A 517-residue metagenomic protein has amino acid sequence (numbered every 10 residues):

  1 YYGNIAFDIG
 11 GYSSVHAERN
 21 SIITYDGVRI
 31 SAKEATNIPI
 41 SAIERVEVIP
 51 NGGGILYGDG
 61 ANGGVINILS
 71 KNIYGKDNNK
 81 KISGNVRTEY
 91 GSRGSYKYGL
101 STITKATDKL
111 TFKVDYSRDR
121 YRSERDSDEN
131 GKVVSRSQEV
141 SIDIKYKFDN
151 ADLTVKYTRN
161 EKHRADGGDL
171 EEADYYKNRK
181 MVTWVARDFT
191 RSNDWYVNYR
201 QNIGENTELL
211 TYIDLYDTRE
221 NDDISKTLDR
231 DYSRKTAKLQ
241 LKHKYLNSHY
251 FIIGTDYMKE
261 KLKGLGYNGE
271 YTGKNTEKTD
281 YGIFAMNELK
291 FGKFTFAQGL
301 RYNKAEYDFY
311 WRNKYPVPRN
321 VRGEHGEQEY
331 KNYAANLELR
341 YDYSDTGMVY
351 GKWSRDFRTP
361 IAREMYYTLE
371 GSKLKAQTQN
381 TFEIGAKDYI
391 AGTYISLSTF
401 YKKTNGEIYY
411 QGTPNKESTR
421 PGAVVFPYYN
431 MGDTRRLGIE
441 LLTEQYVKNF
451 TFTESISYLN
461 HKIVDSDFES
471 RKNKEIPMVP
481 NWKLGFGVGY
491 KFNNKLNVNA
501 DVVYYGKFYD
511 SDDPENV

Functional and structural regions predicted by a protein language model:
I5-G11, I23-D26, K33, V48 (+2 more regions): N-terminal periplasmic accessory domains that precede and gate Gram-negative outer-membrane beta-barrel machines
D26-G54: Short acidic/polar hinge/loop motifs at secondary-structure boundaries that mediate gating or recognition
N67, K81, Y96, S101-T190: Periplasmic-side early beta-strands and strand-to-turn transitions of outer-membrane beta-barrels
S83-R87, R125-K132, N178-A186, D194 (+11 more regions): Extracellular loop and loop/strand-boundary signature of outer-membrane beta-barrel proteins
T88-S92, R118-R122, F148-N150, R159-H163 (+12 more regions): Transmembrane beta-strands of outer-membrane beta-barrel pores
G204, L246-I252, D256, Y271-T404 (+4 more regions): Structural signature of Gram-negative outer-membrane beta-barrels, strongest in the C-terminal barrel of TonB-dependent
E208-D222, D342, M348-S354, A376-L437 (+3 more regions): Membrane-embedded beta-barrel scaffold of Gram-negative outer-membrane proteins
K290-T295, A305, Y401-K403, P427-D512: Gram-negative outer-membrane beta-barrel transporters
